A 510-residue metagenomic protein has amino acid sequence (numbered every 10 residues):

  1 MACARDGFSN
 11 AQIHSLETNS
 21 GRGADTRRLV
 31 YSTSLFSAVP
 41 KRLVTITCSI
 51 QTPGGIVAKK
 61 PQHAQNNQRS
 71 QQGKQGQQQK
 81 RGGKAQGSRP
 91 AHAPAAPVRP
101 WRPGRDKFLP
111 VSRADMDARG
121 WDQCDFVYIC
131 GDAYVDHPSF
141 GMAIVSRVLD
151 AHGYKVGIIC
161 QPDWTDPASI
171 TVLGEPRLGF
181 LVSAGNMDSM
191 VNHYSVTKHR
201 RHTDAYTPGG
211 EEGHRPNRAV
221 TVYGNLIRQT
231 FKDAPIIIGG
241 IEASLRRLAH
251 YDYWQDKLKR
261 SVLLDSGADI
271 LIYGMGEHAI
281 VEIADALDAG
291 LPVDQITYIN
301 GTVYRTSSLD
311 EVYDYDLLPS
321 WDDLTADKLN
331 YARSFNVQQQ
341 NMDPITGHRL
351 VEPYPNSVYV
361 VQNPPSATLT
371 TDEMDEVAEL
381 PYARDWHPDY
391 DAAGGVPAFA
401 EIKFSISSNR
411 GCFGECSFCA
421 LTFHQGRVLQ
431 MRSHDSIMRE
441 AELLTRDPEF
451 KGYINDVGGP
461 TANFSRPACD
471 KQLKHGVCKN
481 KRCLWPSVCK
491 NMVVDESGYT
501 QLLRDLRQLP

Functional and structural regions predicted by a protein language model:
Q62-H92: Intrinsically disordered, low-complexity RNA-associated tracts
A96-Q123, A133, N330-S405: N-terminal [4Fe-4S]-dependent radical SAM core
W121, Y128-C130, I144, I158-I159 (+2 more regions): Conserved SAM/AdoMet-binding glycine-rich loop
I129-Y134, A393-A420, Y453: N-terminal pre-triad scaffold of radical SAM enzymes
A133, G141, C160-P355, Q362: Glycine-rich beta-alpha loop elements in corrinoid/cobalamin-binding modules across cobalamin-dependent enzymes
D269, V377, C412, I437: Conserved, mostly hydrophobic/aromatic
C419-S436: Iron-sulfur (Fe-S) cluster-binding segments and ferredoxin-like electron-carrier domains, especially [2Fe-2S]
